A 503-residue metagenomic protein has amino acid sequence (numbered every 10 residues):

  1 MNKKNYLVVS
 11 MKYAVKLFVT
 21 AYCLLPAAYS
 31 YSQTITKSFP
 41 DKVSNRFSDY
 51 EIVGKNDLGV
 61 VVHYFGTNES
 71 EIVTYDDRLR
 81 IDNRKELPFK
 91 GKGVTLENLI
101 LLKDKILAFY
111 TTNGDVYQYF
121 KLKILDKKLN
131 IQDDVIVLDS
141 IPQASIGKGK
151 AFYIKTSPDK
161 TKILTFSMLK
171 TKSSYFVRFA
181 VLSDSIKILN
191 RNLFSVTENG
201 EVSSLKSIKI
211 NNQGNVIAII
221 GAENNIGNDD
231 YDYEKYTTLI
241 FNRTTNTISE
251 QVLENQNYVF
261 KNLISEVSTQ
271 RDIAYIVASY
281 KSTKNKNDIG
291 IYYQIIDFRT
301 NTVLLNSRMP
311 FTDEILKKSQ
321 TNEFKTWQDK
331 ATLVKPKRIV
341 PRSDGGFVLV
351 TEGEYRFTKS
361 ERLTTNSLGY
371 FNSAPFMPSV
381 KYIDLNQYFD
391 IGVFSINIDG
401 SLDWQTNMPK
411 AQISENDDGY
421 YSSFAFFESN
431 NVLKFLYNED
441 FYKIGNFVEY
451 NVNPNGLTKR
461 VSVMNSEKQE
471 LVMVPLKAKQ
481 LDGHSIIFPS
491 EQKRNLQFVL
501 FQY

Functional and structural regions predicted by a protein language model:
K42-F47, P88-V94, I136-K148, S195-V202 (+4 more regions): Short coil/turn segments at the loop-to-beta-strand junctions that recur within blades of beta-propeller repeat folds
V43-K160, L164-R178: Post-signal peptide N-terminal segment of secreted/secretory-pathway proteins
R46-N56, E97-K103, T112, K150-K160 (+5 more regions): Structural signature of eukaryotic scaffold interfaces centered on beta-propeller domains
K55-T67, D104-D115, K160-T171, N215-N228 (+4 more regions): Short beta-strand elements that form the blades of beta-propeller/WD-repeat-like and other beta-sheet-rich scaffold
F120-K128, F176-S185, D232-N246, I289-T302 (+3 more regions): Beta-propeller blade signature
D229-T351: Long, internal scaffold/assembly segments composed of regular secondary structure
V252-N262, R308-K330, T406-F424, N455-D482: Conserved blade-ending motifs and adjacent loop-strand segments that build the rim/top face of beta-propeller domains
P336-I339, G346-F357, A374-P375, K381-S395 (+1 more regions): Loop/turn-rich, solvent-exposed surfaces of beta-rich toroidal or solenoidal domains
